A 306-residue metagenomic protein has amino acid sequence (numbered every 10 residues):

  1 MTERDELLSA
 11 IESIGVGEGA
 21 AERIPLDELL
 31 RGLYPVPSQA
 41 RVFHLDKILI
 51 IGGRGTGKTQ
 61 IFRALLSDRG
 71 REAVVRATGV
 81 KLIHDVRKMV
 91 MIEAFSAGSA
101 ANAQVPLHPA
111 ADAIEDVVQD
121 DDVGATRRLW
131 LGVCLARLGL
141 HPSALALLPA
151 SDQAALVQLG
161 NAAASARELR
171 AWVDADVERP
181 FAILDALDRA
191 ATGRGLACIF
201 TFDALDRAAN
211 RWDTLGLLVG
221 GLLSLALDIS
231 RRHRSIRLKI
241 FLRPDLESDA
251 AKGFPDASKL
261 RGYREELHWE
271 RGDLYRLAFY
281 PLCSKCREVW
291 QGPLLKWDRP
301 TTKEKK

Functional and structural regions predicted by a protein language model:
T2-Q39: N-terminal pre-Walker A segment at the start of P-loop NTPase domains
E3, I11, G15-E18, G52-G55 (+5 more regions): Short, flexible loop/turn elements at secondary-structure junctions
D5-E18, A191-F200, K306: Extended alpha-helical coiled-coil/bundle linker/stalk regions that scaffold oligomerization and domain organization
I14, L33, P37, L65 (+4 more regions): Generic structural signal for hydrophobic core residues of well-folded globular domains
L30-S38, S99-A111, G195-F202, A250-P255 (+1 more regions): Active-site-adjacent bridging/hinge elements
R31, P37-G55: Pre-Walker A-like glycine/lysine-rich segment at the N-terminus of P-loop NTPase domains
D46-K47, G53-C198, A208-D213: P-loop NTPase nucleotide-binding core
F181, A186-A190, A197-I199, L205-K306: The catalytic "switch" region of P-loop NTPases
